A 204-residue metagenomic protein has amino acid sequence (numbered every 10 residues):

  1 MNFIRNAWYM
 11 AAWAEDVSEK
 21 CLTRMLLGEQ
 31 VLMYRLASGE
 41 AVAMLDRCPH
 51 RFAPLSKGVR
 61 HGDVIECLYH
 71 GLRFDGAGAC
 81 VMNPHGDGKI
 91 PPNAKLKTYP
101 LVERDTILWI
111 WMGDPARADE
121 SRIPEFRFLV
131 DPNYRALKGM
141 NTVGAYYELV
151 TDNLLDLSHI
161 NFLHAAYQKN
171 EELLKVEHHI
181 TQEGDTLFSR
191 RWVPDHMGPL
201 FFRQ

Functional and structural regions predicted by a protein language model:
F3, M10-D131: Rieske [2Fe-2S] iron-sulfur-binding domain
I4-R5, W192: Non-catalytic accessory segments flanking enzyme active sites
E40, A116-Q204: C-terminal catalytic domain of Rieske-type non-heme iron oxygenases
